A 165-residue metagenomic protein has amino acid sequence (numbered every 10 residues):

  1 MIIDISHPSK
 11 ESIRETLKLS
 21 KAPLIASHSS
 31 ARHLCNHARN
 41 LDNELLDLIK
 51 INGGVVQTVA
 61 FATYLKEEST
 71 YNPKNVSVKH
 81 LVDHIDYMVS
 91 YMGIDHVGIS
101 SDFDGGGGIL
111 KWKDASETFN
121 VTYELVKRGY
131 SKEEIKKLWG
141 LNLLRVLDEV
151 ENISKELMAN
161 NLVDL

Functional and structural regions predicted by a protein language model:
M1-I25, A38-G53, K79-D95: Histidine/acidic residue-rich metal-binding segments in metalloenzymes
I3, H28, V56, D102 (+1 more regions): Conserved, mostly hydrophobic/aromatic
I5-P8, N52, V59, I135 (+1 more regions): Glycoside hydrolase catalytic-domain context in secreted enzymes
P8-R14, A31-L34, A62-K66, G105-G107: Active-site environment of divalent metal-dependent phosphoester hydrolases
S30-N40, T70-N75: Glycine-rich tight-turn/loop motif centered on a GG-T
G53-L65, S69: A conserved active-site cap/scaffold subdomain adjacent to cofactor or substrate pockets
V59-A60, Y91-A115: Short acidic/histidine-rich active-site segments
K113-L165: Mid-to-C-terminal alpha-helical segments outside catalytic/metal-binding sites
